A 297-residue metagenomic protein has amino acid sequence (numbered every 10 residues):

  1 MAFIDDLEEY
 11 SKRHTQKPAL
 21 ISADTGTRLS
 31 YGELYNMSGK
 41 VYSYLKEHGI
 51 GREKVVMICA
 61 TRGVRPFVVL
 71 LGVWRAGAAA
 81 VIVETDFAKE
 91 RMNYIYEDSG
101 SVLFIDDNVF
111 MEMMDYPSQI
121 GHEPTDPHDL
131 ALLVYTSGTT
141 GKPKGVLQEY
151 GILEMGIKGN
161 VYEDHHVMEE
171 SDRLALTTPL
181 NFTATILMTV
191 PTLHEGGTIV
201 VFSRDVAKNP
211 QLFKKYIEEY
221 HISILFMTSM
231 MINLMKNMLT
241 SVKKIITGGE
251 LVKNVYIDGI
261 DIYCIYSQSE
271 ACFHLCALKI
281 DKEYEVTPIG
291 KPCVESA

Functional and structural regions predicted by a protein language model:
M1-G151, H165-V167: Carrier-protein-dependent adenylate-forming modules in NRPS/ANL systems
D24, A60-V64, A78-Y96, G197-I222 (+2 more regions): ATP-dependent adenylate-forming carboxylate-activation enzymes
G39, M113-S137, K142-K158, K244-N254 (+1 more regions): Adenylate-forming AMP-binding core of the ANL superfamily, especially NRPS adenylation
A60-L71, D86-E90, T177-E195, A207-Q211 (+2 more regions): Conserved coil-to-alpha-helix start sites within the AMP-binding
T61, T178-N181, D205-V206, Y220-N254 (+1 more regions): Adenylate-forming
A78, G197, T240-K243, D258-D261: A short helix->loop->beta-strand "cap" motif at the edges of active sites that frequently abuts
Y94, V102-L103, R173, S223-I224 (+1 more regions): Short, Asp-centered acidic motifs that coordinate Mg2+ and/or phosphate in catalytic or ligand-binding sites
K144-R173, P179-S223: Conserved AMP-binding/adenylation subdomain of ANL enzymes
